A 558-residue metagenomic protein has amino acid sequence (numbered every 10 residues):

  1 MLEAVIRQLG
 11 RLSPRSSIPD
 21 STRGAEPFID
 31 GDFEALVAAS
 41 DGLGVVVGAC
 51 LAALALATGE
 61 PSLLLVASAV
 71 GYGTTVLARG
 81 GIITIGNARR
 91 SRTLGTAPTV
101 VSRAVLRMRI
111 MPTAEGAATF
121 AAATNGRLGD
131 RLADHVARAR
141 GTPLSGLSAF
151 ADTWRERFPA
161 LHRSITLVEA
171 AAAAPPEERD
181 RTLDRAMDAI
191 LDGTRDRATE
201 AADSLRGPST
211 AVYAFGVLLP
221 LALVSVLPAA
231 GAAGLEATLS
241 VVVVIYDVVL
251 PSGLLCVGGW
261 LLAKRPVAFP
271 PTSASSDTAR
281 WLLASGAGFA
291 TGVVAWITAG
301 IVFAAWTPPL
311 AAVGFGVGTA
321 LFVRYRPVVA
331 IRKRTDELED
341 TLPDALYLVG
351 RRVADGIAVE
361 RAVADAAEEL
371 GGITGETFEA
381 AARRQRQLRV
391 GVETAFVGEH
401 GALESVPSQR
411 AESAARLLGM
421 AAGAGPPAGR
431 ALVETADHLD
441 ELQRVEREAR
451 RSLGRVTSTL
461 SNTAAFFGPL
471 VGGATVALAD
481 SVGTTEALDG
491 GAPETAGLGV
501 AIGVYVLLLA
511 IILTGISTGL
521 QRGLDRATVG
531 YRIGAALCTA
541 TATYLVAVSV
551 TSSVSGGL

Functional and structural regions predicted by a protein language model:
M1-P19, F150-R179, E399-A428: Short, non-transmembrane cytosolic segments of multipass membrane proteins
M1-P19, L77-G80, V243-L254: Transmembrane alpha-helix/interfacial motif
G10-L56, N87-P98, T166-S240, L261-G288 (+5 more regions): Membrane-interface, cytosolic juxtamembrane amphipathic helix immediately N-terminal to a transmembrane helix, enriched
A53-A57, L250-P251, K264, P270-A330: Alpha-helical transmembrane segments, especially those used as permease/efflux helices and single-pass anchors
A55-V66, L147-W154, P228-V242, V302-P309 (+3 more regions): Membrane-interfacial helix-loop-helix connectors in multipass membrane proteins
L63-L77, S240-G253, V313-G318, G497-L507 (+1 more regions): Small-residue-enriched core segments of transmembrane alpha-helices in multipass membrane transport and channel
L64-D152, A295-A402, E412-G423, P427-D440 (+3 more regions): Juxtamembrane/interface alpha-helical elements of multi-pass membrane proteins
D480, L545-L558: Juxtamembrane boundary at the C-terminal end of a transmembrane helix
